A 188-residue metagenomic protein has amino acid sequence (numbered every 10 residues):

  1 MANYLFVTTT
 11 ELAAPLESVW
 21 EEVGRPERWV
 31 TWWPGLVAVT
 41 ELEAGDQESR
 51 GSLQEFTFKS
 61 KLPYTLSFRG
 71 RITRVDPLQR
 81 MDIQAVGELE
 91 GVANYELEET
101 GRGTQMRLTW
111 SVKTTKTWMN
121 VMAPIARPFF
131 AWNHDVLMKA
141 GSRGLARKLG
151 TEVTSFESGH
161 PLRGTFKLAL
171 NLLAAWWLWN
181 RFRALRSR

Functional and structural regions predicted by a protein language model:
M1-D46, N171-R188: Hydrophobic ligand-binding cavity/cleft-lining segments
E11, T73-R74, E96-E98: Well-ordered beta-strand positions
P15-E21, N133, L137, G141: Short amphipathic alpha-helical segments
G24, S67, N120-V121: Generic recognition of short, well-ordered alpha-helical segments
T31, T40-V92, R102-Q105, A140-S155 (+1 more regions): Glycine-rich portal/gate segments that line the openings of hydrophobic small-molecule binding cavities
Q84-K139, T151-S158: Beta-strand/loop substructures that line and gate deep hydrophobic ligand-binding cavities in soluble
E157-L168: Membrane-penetrating hydrophobic segments
